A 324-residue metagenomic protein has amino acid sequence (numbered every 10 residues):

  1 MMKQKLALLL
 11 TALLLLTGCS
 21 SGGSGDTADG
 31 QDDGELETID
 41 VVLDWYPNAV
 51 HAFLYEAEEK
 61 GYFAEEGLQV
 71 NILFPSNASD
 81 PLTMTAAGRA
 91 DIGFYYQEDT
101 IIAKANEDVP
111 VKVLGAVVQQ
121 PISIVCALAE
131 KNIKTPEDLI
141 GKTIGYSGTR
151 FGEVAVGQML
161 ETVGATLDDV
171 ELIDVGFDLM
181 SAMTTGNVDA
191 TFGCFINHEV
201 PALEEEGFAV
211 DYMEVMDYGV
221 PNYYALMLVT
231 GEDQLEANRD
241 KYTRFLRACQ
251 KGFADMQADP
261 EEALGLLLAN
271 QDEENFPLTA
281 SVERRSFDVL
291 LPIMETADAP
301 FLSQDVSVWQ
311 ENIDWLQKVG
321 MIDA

Functional and structural regions predicted by a protein language model:
M1-E37: Short, low-complexity disordered leader/linker segments with a strong preference for bacterial N-terminal type II
T11, R89-A90, P110-V113, F208-D211 (+1 more regions): Short, hinge-like loop/turn segments at secondary-structure boundaries
L14, A57, F63, A103 (+4 more regions): Hydrophobic alpha-helix position signal
G30-G176, M180-T185, D189-N197: Short, glycine-/small- and polar/acidic-enriched structural segments that line small-molecule recognition paths
E98-D99, K131, D178-S181, N187-N275: Pocket-lining segment of extracytoplasmic ligand-binding domains
A237-M321: Secondary-structure end/capping motifs
